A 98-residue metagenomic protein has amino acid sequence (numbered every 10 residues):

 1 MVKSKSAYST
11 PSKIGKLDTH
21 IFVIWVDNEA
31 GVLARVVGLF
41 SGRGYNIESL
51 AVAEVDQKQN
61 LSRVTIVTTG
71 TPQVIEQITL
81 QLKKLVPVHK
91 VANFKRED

Functional and structural regions predicted by a protein language model:
M1-D98: A conserved regulatory-domain signal marking ACT and ACT-like small-molecule sensing domains and adjacent regulatory
